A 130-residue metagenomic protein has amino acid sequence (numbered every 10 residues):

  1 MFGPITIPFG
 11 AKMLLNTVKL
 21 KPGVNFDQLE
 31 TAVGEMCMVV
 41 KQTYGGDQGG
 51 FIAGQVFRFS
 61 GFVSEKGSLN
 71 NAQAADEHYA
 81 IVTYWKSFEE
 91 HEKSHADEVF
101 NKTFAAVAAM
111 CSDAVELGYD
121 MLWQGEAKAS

Functional and structural regions predicted by a protein language model:
M1-N101, S112-S130: Short S/T/G/P-rich N-terminal loop/turn motif that feeds into the first structured element of a domain
V107-A108: Short, composition-biased linear "edge" segments at structural boundaries
